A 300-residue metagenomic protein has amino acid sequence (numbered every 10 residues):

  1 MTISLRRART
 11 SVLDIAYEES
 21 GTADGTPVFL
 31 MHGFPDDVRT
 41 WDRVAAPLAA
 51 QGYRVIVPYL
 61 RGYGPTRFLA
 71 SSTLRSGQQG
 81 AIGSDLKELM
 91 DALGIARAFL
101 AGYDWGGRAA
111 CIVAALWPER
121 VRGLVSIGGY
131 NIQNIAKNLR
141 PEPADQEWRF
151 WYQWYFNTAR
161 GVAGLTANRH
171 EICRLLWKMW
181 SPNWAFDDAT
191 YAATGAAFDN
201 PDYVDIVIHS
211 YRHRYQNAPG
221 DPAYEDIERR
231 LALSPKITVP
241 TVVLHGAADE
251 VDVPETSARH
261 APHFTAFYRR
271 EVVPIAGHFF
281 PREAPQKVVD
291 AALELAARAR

Functional and structural regions predicted by a protein language model:
T2, D14-I15, P27, Y63-R97 (+3 more regions): Flexible "cap/lid" subdomain of the alpha/beta-hydrolase fold that forms the substrate-access gate
S4-T10: Short acidic-hydrophobic surface loop/beta-edge motif
S11-E19: A short loop-to-beta-strand scaffold at the N-terminal edge of the catalytic core in hydrolase folds
E18-F68: Conserved HGGG/HGGXW glycine-rich cap/lid loop of the alpha/beta-hydrolase fold
G33, D104, R282-E283: Conserved acidic functional residues
R270-A276: Short glycine-rich catalytic loops that host catalytic nucleophiles or stabilize transition states across multiple
A276-A284, V289: Catalytic histidine-centered segment of alpha/beta-hydrolase-like enzymes
A292-R300: Short, hydrophobic alpha-helical segments
